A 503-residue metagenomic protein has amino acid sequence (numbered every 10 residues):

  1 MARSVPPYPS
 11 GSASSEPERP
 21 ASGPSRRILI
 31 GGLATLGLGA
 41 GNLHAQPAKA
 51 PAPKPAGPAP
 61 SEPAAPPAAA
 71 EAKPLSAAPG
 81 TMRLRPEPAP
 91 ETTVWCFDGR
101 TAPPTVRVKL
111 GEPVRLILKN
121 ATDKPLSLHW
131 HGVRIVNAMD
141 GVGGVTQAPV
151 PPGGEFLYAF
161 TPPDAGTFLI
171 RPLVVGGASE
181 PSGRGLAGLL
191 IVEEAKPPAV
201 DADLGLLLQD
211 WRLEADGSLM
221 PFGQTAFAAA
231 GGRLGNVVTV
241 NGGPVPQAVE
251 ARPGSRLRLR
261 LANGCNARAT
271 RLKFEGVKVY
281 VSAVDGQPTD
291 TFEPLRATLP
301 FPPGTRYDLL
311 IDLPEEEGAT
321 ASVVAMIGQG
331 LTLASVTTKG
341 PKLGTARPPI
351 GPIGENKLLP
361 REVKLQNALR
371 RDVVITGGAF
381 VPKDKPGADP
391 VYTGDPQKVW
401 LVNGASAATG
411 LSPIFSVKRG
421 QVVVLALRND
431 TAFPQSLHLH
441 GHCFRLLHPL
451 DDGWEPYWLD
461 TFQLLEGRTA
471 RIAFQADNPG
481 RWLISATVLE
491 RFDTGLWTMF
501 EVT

Functional and structural regions predicted by a protein language model:
M1-P24, A34-L38: N-terminal secretory signal peptides
G31-G32, H44-P74, A78, S182-E214 (+4 more regions): Extended terminal and domain-junction accessory segments
G37, P53-V133: A long-range scaffold signal marking pre-active-site subdomains of enzyme folds
A89-R107, N236-A248, T393-R419: N-terminal edge beta-strand
T101, V106-R107, G132-D164, P244-V249 (+4 more regions): Extracytoplasmic beta-sandwich strand-turn segments characteristic of Greek-key/jelly-roll folds
L118-T122, A262-N263, L427-T431: Asparagine-centered strand-capping/turn motif at beta-strand->loop junctions
G154, Y158-E193: Hydrophobic or amphipathic alpha-helical targeting/insertion segments
D203-P253, A262-C265, K398-W400: Acidic-aromatic/histidine active-site loop/patch
